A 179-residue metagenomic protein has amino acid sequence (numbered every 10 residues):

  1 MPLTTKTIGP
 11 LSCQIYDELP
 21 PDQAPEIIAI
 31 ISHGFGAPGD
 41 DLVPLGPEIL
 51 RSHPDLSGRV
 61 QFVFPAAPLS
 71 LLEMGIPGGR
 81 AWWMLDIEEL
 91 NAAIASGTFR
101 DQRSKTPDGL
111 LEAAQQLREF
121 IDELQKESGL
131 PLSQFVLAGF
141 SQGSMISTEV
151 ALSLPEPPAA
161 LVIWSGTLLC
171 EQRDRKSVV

Functional and structural regions predicted by a protein language model:
K6-P20, A24-L130: Serine-hydrolase catalytic machinery in alpha/beta-hydrolase-like enzymes
P44, E149-S153: Active-site signature of alpha/beta-hydrolase-fold catalytic machinery across serine- and Asp/Cys-nucleophile hydrolases
P65-A66, A138, V162-S165: Alpha/beta-hydrolase-fold catalytic nucleophile elbow
G129-G139: Alpha/beta-hydrolase fold nucleophile elbow
A138-G143, S147: Gly/Ala-rich beta-loop-alpha elbow adjacent to hydrolase catalytic centers
I146-V150, Q172: Hydrolases whose catalytic domains are alpha/beta-hydrolase-1, hotdog thioesterase, or metallo-beta-lactamase-like
E156-L169: A conserved short beta-strand
V178-V179: Conserved small/polar residues in nucleotide/adenosyl-binding loops
